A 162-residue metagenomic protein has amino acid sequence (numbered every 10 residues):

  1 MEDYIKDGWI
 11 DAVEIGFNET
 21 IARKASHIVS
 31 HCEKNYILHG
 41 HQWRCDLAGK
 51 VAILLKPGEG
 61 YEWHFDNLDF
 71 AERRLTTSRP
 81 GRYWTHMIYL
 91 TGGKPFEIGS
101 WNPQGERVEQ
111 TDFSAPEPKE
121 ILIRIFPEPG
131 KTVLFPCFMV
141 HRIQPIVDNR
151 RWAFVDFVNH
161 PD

Functional and structural regions predicted by a protein language model:
M1-R44, K50: Non-heme Fe(II)/2-oxoglutarate
E33-P161: Catalytic core of non-heme Fe(II) oxygenases with the double-stranded beta-helix
